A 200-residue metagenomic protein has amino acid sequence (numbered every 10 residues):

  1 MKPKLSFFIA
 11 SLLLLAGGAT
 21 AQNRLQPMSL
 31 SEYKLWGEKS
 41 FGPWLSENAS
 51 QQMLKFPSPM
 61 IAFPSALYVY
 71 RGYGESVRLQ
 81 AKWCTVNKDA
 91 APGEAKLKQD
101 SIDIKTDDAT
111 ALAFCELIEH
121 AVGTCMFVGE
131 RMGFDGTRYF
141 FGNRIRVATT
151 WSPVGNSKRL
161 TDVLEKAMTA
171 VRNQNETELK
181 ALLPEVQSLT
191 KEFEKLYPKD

Functional and structural regions predicted by a protein language model:
M1-F8: Bacterial N-terminal signal peptides that target proteins for export
F8-I9, E194: Compositionally biased, low-structure terminal segments
I9-A16: Bacterial N-terminal signal peptides
G17-A21: Sec/Tat signal peptide C-region and signal peptidase I cleavage site
Q22-D200: Function-determining sites in protein domains
